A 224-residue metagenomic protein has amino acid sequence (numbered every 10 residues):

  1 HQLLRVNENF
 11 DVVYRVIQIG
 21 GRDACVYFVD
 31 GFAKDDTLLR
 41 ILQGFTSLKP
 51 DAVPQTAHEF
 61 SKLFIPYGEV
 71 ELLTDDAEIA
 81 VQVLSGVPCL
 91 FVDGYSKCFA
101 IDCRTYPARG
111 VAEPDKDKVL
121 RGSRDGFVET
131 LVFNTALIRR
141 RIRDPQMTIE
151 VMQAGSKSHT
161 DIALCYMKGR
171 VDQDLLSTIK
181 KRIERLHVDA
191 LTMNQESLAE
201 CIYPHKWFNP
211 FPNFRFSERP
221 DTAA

Functional and structural regions predicted by a protein language model:
H1-A224: Membrane-embedded alpha-helical signal segments
